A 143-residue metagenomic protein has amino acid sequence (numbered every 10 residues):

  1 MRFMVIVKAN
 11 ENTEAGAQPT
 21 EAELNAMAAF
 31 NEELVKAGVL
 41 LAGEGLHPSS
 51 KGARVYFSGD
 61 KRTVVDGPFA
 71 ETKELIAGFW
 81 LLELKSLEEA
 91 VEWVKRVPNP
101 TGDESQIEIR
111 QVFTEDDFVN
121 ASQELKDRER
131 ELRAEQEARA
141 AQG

Functional and structural regions predicted by a protein language model:
M1-G143: Conserved, structured core segments of small domains
